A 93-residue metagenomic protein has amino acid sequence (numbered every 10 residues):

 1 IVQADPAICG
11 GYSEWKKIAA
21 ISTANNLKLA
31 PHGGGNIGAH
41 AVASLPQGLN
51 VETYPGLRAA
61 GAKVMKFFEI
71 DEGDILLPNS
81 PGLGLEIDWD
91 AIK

Functional and structural regions predicted by a protein language model:
I1-P81, E86: Shared catalytic-loop signature of beta/alpha-barrel
W89: Active-site and glycan-interaction determinants of carbohydrate-active enzymes
I92-K93: Active-site microenvironment of metallo-dependent hydrolases
